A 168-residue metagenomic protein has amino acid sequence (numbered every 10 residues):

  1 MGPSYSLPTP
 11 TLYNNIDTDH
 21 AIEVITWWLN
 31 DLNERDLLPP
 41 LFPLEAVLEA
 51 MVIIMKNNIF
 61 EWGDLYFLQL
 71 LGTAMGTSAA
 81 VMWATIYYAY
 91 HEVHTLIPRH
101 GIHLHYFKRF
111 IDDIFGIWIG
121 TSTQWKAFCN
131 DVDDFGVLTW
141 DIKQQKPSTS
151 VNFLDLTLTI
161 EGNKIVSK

Functional and structural regions predicted by a protein language model:
M1-G136, Q145-F153, E161: Conserved polymerase palm-domain catalytic core
I142: Short Lys/Arg-enriched helix C-cap and helix-to-coil transition segments that create basic nucleic-acid-contact patches
T159, I165-K168: C-terminal, non-catalytic extensions of nucleic-acid polymerases
